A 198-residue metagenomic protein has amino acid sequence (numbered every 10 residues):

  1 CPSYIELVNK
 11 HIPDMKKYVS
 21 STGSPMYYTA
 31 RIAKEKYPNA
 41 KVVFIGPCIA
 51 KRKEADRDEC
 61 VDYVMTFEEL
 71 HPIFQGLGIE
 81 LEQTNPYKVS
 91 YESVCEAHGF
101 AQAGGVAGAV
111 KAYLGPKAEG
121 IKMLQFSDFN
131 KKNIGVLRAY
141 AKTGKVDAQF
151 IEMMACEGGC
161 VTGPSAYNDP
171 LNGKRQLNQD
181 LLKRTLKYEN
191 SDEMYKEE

Functional and structural regions predicted by a protein language model:
C1-E198: Iron-sulfur-associated redox domains of electron-transfer enzymes in respiratory and anaerobic energy metabolism
